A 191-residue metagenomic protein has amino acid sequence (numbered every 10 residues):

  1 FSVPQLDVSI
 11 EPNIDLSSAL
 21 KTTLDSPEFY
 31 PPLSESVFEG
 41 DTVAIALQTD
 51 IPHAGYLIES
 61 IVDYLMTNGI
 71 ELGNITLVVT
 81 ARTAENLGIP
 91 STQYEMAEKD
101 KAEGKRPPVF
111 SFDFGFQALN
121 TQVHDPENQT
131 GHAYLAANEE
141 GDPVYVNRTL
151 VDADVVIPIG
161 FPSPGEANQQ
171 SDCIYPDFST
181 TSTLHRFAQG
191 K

Functional and structural regions predicted by a protein language model:
F1-T22: N-terminal amphipathic/basic leader segments beginning at the initiator methionine
S2, A54-G55, P158-I159, G165-Q169 (+1 more regions): Short helix/loop capping segments that flank catalytic or ligand/cofactor-binding pockets
E28-A44, I70-L72: Glycine-rich phosphate/diphosphate-binding loops that line cofactor/substrate pockets in enzymes
E28-P31, S60-Y64, E139-T149: Short alpha-helical segments and helix-capping/turn motifs at coil-helix boundaries
D41-P52, T76-T83, P158: Short glycine-rich or small-residue beta-strand-to-loop segments that form or flank ligand, phosphate, metal/Fe-S
I51-L72: Histidine-anchored nucleotide/phosphate-binding helix
I89-Q169: An acidic, phosphate/nucleotide-engaging active-site surface
Q169-K191: Extended, low-polarity segments enriched in aliphatic/aromatic residues
